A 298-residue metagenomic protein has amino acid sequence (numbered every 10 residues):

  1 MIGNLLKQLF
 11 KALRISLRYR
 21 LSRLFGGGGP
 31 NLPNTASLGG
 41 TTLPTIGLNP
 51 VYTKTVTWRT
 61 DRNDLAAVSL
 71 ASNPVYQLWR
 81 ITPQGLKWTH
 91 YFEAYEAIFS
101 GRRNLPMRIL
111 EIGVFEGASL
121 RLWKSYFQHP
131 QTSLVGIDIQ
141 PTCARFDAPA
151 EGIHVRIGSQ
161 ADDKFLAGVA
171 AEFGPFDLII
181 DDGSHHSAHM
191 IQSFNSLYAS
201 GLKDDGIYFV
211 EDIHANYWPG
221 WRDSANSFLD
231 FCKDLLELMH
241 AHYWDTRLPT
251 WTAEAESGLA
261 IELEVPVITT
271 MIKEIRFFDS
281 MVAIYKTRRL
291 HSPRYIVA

Functional and structural regions predicted by a protein language model:
I2-L178, S184-V210, H214-A298: A short alpha-helical cap/connector motif
